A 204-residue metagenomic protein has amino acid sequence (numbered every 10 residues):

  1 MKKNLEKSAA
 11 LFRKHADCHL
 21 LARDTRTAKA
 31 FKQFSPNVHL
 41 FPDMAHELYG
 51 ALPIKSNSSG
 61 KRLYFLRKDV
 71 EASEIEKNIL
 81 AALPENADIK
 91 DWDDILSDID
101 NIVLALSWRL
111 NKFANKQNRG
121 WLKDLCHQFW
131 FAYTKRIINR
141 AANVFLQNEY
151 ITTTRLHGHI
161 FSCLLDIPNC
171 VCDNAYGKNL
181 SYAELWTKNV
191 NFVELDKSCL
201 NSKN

Functional and structural regions predicted by a protein language model:
M1-N204: Active-site anion-handling motifs in enzyme catalytic cores
